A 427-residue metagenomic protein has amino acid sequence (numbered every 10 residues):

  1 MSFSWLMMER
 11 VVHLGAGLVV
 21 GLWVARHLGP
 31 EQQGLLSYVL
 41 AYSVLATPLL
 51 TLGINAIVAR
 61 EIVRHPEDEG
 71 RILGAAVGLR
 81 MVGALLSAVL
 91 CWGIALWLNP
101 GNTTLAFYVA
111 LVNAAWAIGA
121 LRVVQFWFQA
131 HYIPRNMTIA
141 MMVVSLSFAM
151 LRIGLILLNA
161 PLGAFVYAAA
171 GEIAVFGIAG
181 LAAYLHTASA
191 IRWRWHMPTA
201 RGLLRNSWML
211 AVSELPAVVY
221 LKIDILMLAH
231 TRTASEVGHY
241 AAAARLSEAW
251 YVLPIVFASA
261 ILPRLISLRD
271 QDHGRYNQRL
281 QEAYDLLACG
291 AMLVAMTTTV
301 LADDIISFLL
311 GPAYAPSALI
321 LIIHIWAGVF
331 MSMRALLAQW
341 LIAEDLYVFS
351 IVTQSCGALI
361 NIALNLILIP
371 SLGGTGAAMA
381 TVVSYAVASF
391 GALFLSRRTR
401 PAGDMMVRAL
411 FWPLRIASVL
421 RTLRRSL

Functional and structural regions predicted by a protein language model:
M1-N55, W92, V144-A149, R205-A234 (+1 more regions): Signature of the first transmembrane helix
S2-G17, V39, P48-A95, F107-Y108 (+2 more regions): Membrane-water interface segments that mark the loop-to-transmembrane alpha-helix transition
G15-Q32, I156-L158, V218-A249, S267 (+2 more regions): Helix-terminus/linker motif at the lipid-water interface of multi-pass membrane proteins
G17, L22, L50-E67, A130 (+2 more regions): Helix-loop junctions and terminal segments of transmembrane helices in multi-pass membrane transport/translocation
L50, G74-G101, G154, P254-F257 (+4 more regions): Alpha-helical transmembrane segments of multi-pass membrane transport and lipid-handling proteins
E61-R64, A117-M141, L157, I325-C356: Membrane-interface junctions at transmembrane-helix termini in multi-pass inner-membrane proteins
A106-N113, T138-T187, G202, C356-I360 (+1 more regions): Hydrophobic alpha-helical transmembrane segments
R135, I139, L162-V166, A179-L221 (+2 more regions): Interhelical loop/hinge segments that connect adjacent transmembrane helices in multipass membrane
